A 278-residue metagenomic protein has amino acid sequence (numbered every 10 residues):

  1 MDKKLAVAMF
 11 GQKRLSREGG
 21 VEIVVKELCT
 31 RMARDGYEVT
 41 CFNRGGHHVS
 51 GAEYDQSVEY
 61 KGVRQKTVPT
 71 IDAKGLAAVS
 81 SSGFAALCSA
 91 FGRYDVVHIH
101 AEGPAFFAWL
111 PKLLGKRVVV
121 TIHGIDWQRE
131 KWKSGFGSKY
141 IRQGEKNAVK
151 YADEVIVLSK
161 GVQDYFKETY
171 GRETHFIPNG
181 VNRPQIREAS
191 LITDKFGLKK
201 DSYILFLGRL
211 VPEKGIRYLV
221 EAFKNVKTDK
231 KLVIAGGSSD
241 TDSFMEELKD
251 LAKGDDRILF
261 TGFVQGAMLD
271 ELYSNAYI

Functional and structural regions predicted by a protein language model:
I23, S202, F206, V211-N225 (+1 more regions): A conserved mid-protein helix/loop that constitutes part of the nucleotide-sugar donor-binding site
S50-S57, K231-R257, M268: Short, structured helix-loop element that forms part of the nucleotide-activated donor/catalytic region
E53-D55, I186-L198: A short helix/loop element that forms part of the nucleotide-sugar donor recognition site in Leloir-type
L76-A90, Y94-H123, W127: An aromatic- and histidine-rich active-site surface loop
S80, R117, Q128-N147, R187: Nucleotide-sugar donor phosphate/pyrophosphate-binding loop at the beta->alpha transition of glycosyltransferases
L87-A90, L113, F136-V155: Membrane-proximal helix-turn-helix segments that form the acceptor-binding/catalytic region of lipid-linked
D153, S274-I278: Acidic donor-binding loop of glycosyltransferase active sites
G161, G180: Carbohydrate-associated surface elements
